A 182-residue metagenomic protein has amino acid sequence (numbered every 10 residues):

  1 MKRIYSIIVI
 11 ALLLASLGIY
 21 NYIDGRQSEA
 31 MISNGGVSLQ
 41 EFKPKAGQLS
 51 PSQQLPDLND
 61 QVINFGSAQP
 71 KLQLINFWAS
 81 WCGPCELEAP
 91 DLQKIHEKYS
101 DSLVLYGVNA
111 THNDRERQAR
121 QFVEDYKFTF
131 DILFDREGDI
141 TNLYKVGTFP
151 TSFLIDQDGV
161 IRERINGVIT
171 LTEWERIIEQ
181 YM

Functional and structural regions predicted by a protein language model:
M1-S50: N-terminal targeting signals for export/organelle localization
S52-Q73, E97: A short beta-strand-turn-helix
I63-E86, L105-Y106: Short active-site neighborhood of thiol/selenol oxidoreductases, capturing the structured segment around
Q69-K71, D101, F128-T129, V146: Active-site acidic short loop of glycosyltransferases
E86-Y126, R136-L143: Structural microenvironment flanking redox-active thiols in thiol-disulfide oxidoreductases
Q121-T129, F134-M182: Thiol/disulfide oxidoreductase modules built on the thioredoxin-like
